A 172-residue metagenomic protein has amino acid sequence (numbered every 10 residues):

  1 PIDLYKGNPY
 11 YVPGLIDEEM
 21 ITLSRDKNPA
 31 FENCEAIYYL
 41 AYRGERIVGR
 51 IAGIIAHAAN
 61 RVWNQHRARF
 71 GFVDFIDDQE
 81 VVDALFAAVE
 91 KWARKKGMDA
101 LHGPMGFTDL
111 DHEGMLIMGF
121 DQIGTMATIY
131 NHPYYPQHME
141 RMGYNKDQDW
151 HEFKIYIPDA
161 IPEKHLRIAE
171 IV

Functional and structural regions predicted by a protein language model:
P1-D26, H66-R69, W150, R167 (+1 more regions): Short amphipathic alpha-helix that is part of the acyltransferase structural core
L4, Y39-A41, F153: Short beta-strand element of the conserved SAM-dependent methyltransferase core
S24-R43: A short helix-loop-beta-strand connector motif used in the catalytic cores of GNAT acetyltransferases and, in some
Y38-L40, R46-A56: Conserved beta-strand in the GNAT
G44, A56, V73, G106 (+1 more regions): Structured loops at beta-to-helix junctions and adjacent beta-edge loops in soluble globular domains
N60-N145: Acyl-donor binding region in acyl/amide transferases
I129-V172: Acyltransferase donor/substrate-recognition loop-hinge adjacent to the catalytic core
